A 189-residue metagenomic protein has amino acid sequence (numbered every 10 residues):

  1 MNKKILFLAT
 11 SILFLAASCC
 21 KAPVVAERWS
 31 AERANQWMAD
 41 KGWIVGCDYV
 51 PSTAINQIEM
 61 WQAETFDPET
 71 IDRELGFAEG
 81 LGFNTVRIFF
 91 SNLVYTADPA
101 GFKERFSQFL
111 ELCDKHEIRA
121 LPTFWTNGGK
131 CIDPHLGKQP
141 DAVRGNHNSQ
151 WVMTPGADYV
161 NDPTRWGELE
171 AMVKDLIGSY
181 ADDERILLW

Functional and structural regions predicted by a protein language model:
M1-K4: Positively charged n-region of N-terminal signal peptides that target proteins for export
L6-F7, D114: Intrinsically disordered, low-complexity segments enriched in glycine/proline and serine/threonine
F7-L8, S91: General helical structural elements
L8-A16: Bacterial N-terminal signal peptides
A16-E27: Bacterial Sec-dependent signal peptides at the C-terminal "C-region" and cleavage site
A26-W189: Active-site mouth of glycoside hydrolases
